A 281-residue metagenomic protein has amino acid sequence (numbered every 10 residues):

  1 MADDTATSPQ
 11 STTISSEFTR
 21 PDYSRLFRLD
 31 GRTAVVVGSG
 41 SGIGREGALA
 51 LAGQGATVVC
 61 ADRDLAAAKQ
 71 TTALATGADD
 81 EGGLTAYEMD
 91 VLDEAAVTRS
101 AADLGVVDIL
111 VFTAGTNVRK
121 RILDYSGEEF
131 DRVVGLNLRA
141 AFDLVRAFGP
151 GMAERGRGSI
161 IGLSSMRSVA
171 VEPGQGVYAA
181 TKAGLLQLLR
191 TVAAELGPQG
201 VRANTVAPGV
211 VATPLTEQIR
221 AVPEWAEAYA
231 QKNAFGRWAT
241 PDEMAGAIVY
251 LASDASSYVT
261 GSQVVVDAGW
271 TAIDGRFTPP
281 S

Functional and structural regions predicted by a protein language model:
S11-F18, T205, E224-V259, V266-A268: C-terminal helical subdomain
L26-T57: Canonical Rossmann dinucleotide-binding motif of NAD(H)/NADP(H)-dependent dehydrogenases/reductases, specifically
R121-I122, E129-V134, W225, Y229: Substrate-binding pocket helix/loop in short-chain dehydrogenase/reductase
L123, A170-G176, P198-Q199, G236 (+1 more regions): Active-site loop immediately N-terminal to the catalytic Tyr-X3-Lys motif of short-chain dehydrogenase/reductase
V145, T181, L189: Active-site helix of classical SDR
P150, A194-P198, S257: Alpha-helical segment proximal to the catalytic Tyr-Lys
S165: Residue(s) in the substrate-gating loop at a strand-loop-helix junction that position the organic substrate next
